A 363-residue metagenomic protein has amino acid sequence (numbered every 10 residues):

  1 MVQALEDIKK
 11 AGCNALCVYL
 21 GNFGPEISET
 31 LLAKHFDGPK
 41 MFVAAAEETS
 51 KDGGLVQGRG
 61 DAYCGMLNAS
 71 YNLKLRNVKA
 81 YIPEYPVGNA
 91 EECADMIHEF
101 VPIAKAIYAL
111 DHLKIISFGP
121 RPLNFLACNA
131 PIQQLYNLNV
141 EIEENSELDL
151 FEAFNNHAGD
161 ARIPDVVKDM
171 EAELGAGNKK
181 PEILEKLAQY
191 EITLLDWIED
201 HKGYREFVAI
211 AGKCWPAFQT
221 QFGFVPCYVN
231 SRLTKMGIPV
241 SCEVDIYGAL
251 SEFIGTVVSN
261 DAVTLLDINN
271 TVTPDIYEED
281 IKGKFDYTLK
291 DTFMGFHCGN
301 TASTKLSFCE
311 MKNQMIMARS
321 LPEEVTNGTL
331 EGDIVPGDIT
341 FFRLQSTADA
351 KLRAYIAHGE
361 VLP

Functional and structural regions predicted by a protein language model:
M1-S70, K74-Y108, H112-I116, R121-A209: Metallocofactor- and cofactor-centric catalytic cores in central/energy metabolism, strongly enriched
N22, G38-P39, A44, A62 (+2 more regions): Anaerobic metallocofactor- and corrinoid-dependent redox/one-carbon enzyme cores, especially those from methanogenesis
